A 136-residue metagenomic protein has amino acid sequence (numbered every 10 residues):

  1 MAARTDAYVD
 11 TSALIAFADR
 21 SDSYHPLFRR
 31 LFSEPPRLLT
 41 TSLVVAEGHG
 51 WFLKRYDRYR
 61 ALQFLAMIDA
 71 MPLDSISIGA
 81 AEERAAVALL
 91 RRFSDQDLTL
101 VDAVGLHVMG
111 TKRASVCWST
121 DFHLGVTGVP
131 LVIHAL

Functional and structural regions predicted by a protein language model:
M1-D6, L106-L136: Acidic, PIN/NYN-like endoribonuclease modules and their adjacent C-terminal/linker elements
M1-T40, L53-A66, L136: Short, well-structured N-terminal submotif of metal-dependent ribonuclease cores
A2-A3, D74-C117: Active-site neighborhoods of divalent-metal-dependent phosphate/nucleic-acid chemistry enzymes
D10, E47, D102, D121: Acidic active-site catalytic centers that drive phospho-/nucleotidyl reactions and related ester hydrolyses
S12-I15, H49, V87-L90: Amphipathic alpha-helical segments within well-ordered protein domains
L14-I15, V45, L124-G125: A generic structural signal for short hydrophobic patches within well-formed alpha-helices
E34-P35, A70-M71, T127: Structured helix-beta-strand junction loops
T41-E47: Short, conserved active-site loops that position catalytic residues or coordinate cofactors/metal ions across diverse
